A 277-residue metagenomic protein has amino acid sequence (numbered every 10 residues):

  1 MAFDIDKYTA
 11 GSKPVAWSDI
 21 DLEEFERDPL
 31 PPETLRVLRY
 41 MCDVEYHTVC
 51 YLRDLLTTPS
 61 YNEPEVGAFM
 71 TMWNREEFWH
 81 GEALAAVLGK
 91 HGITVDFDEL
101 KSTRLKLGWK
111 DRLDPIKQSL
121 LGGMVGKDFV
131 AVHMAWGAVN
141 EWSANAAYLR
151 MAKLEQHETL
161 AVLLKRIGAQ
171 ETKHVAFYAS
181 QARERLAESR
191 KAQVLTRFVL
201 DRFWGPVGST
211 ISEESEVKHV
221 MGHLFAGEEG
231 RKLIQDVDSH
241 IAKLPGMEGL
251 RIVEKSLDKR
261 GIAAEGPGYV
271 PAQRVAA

Functional and structural regions predicted by a protein language model:
M1-A277: Non-heme di-metal
